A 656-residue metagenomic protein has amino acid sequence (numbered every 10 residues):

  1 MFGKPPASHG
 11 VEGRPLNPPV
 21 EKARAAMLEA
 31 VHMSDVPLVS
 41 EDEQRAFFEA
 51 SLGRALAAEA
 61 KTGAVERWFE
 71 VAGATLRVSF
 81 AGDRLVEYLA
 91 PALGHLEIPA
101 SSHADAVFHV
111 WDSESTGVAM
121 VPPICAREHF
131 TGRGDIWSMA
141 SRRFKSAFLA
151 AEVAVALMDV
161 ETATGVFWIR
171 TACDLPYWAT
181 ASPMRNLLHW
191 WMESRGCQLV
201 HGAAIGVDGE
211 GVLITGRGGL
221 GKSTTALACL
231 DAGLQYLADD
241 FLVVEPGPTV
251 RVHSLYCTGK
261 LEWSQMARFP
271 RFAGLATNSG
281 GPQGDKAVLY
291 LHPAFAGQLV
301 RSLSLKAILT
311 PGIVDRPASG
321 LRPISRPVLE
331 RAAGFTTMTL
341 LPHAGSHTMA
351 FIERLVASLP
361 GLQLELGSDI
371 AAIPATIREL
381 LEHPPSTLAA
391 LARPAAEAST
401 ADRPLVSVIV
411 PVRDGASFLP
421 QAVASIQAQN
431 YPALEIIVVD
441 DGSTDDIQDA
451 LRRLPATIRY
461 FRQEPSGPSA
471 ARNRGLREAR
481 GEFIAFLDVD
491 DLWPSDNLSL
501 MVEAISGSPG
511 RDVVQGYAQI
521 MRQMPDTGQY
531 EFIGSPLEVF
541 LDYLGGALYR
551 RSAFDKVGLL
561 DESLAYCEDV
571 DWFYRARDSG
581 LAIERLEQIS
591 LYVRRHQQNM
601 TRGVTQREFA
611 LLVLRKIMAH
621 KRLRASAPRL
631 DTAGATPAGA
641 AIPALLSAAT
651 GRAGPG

Functional and structural regions predicted by a protein language model:
A7, V11-E12, V20-A26: Acidic, Ala/Val/Gly-enriched low-complexity intrinsically disordered segments
A23-G218, L227, D231-A232, L242-P394: A noncatalytic interaction/capping subdomain that flanks phosphate/NTP-handling catalytic cores
K222: Conserved lysine of the Walker
Y236, I308-T310, G361-Q363, Y460 (+2 more regions): Conserved beta-strand scaffold positions in the cores of enzyme catalytic domains, especially in NTP/NDP-utilizing
A389-R403, L623-G656: Non-catalytic membrane-proximal stalk/linker segments that position and tether the catalytic domains
A395-E608, P628, G639-I642: Nucleotide-sugar donor-binding/catalytic module of glycosyltransferases that assemble extracellular/cell-envelope
